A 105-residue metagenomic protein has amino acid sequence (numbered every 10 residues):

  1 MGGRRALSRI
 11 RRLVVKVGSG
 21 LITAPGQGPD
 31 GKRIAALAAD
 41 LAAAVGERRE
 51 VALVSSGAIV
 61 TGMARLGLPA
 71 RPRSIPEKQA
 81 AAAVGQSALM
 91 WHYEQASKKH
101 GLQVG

Functional and structural regions predicted by a protein language model:
M1-A52: N-terminal glycine-/serine-/threonine-rich phosphate-binding loop
L7-R12, T61-L66, S97: Short low-complexity stretches enriched in small and charged residues
V14-K16, E50-G62, Q103-G105: Short beta-strand segments at enzyme active-site cores
P25-Q27, A64, P69, H92: Residue-level recognition of conserved structural "scaffold" positions that shape functional pockets and channels
A35, A39-A42, G57, T61 (+2 more regions): N-terminal, well-ordered alpha-helical segments
A58-I75: Glycine-rich loop at the start of a catalytic domain that most often binds anionic cofactors/ligands
A70-G105: Ligand-binding beta-strand-loop-alpha-helix segment within the catalytic cores of soluble metabolic enzymes
